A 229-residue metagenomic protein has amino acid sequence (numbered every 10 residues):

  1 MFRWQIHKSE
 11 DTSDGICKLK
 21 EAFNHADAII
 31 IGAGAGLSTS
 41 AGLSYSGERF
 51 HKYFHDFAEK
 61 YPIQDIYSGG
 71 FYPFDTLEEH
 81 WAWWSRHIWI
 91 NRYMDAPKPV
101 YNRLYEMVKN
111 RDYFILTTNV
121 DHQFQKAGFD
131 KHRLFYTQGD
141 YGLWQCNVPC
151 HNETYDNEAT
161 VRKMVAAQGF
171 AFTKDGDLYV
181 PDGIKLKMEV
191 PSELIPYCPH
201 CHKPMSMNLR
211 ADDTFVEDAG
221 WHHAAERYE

Functional and structural regions predicted by a protein language model:
M1-E229: Conserved catalytic alpha/beta core of Sir2/sirtuin-type deacylases, generalized to analogous enzyme cores that bind
